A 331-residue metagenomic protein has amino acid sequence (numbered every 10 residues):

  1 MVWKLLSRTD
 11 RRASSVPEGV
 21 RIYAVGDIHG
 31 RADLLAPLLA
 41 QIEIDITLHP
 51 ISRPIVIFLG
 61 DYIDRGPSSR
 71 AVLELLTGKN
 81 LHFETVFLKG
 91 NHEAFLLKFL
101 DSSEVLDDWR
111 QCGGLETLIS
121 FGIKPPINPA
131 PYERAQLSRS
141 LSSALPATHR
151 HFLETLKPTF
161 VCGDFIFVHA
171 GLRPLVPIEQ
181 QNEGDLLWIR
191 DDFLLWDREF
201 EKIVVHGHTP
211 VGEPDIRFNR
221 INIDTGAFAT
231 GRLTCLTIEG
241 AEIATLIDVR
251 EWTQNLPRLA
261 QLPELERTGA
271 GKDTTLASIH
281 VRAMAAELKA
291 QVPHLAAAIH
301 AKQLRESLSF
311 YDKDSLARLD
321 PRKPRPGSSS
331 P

Functional and structural regions predicted by a protein language model:
M1-L73: N-terminal active-site segment of His-dependent metallophosphoesterases
D10-E18, L48-H49, L76-N80, P158-V161 (+2 more regions): A short acidic-Thr-Gly-centered motif at the start of a beta-strand
I22-A24, V56-F58, F87-L88, I166 (+2 more regions): Residue-level marker for buried hydrophobic side chains located in beta-strands that build the well-ordered beta-sheet
D27, D61, G90-N91, H208 (+1 more regions): Active-site glycine-centered loops adjacent to acidic/histidine catalytic or metal-binding residues that shape
R65-L76, K98-V105, D215-I216: Metal-dependent catalytic neighborhoods of phosphoester/phosphodiester hydrolases
D101, E116-I119, I123, I127-N222 (+2 more regions): Acidic, His/Gly-enriched loop-helix segments that form or flank divalent-metal centers in metallo-dependent hydrolases
S103-G113: A charged helix-plus-loop insertion that forms the helical arch/lid used to bind and gate nucleic-acid substrates
G271, K289-A297: Charged, low-complexity interaction regions
